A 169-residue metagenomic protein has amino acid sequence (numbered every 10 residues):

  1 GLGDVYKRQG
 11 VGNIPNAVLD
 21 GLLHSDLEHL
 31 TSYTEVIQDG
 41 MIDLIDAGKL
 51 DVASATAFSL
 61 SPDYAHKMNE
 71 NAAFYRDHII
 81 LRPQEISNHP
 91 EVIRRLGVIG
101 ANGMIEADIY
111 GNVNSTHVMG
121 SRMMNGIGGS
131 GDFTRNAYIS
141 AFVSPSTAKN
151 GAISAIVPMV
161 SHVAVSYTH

Functional and structural regions predicted by a protein language model:
L2-Y6, H169: Short, small-residue-biased leader/transition segments that mark boundaries at the very start of proteins
D4, L23-E28, L50-V52: Short, surface-exposed connector motifs at secondary-structure boundaries
R8-I14, V18: Glycine-rich beta-strand-to-loop/alpha-helix junction loops that act as flexible
V18-L23, D43-D46, I93, N112-M119 (+1 more regions): Short acidic, glycine/serine/threonine-rich loops at helix termini
L23-H29, M119-M124: A glycine- and small-aliphatic-rich helix-loop capping segment at beta-alpha/alpha-beta transitions that lines
L30-V36, A53-S54, A141-V143: Short internal beta-strands
I37, M41-A107: Ligand-binding beta-strand-loop-alpha-helix segment within the catalytic cores of soluble metabolic enzymes
G97-Y167: C-terminal catalytic subdomain
